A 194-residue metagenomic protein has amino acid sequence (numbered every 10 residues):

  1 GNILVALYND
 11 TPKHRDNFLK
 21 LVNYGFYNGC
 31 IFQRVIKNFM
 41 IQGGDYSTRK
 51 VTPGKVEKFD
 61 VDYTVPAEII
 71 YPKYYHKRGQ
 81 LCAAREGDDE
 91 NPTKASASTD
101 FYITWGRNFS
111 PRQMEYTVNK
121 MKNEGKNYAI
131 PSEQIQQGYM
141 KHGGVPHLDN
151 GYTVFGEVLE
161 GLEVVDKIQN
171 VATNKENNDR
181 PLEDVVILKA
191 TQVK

Functional and structural regions predicted by a protein language model:
G1-K194: Cyclophilin-like peptidyl-prolyl cis-trans isomerases
